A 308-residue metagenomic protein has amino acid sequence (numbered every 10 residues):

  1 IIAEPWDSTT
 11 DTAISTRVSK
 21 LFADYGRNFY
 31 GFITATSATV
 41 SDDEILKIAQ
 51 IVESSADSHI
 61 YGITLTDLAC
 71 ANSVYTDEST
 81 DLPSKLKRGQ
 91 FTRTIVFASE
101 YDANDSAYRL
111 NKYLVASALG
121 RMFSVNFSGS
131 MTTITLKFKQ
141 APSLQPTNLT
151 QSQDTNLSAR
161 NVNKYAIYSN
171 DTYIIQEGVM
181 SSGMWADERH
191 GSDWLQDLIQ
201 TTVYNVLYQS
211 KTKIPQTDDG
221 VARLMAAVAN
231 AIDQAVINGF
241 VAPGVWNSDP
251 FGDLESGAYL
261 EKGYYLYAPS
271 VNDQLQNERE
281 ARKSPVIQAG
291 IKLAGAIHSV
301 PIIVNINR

Functional and structural regions predicted by a protein language model:
I1-L21: A broadly used, surface-exposed interaction patch
E4, A35, Y267-P269: A structural detector for beta-sheet-dominated domains
T9, A38-V40, L68, N272 (+1 more regions): Residues that cap or initiate secondary-structure elements
D24-T212, P243-V245, D249-Y265: A glycine- and small-residue-enriched flexible loop/hinge signal that marks low-structured segments
E177-R308: Structured, hydrophobic secondary-structure cores that serve as assembly/anchoring elements
